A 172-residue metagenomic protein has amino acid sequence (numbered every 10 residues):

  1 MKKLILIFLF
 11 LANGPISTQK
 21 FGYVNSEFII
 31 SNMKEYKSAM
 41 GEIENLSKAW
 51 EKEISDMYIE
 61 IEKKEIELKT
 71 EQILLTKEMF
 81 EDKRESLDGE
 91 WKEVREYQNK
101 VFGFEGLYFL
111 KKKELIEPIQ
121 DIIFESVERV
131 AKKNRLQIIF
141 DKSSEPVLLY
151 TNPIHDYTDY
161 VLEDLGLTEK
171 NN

Functional and structural regions predicted by a protein language model:
M1, P15-S17, A131: Short, surface-exposed loop and linker segments with low hydrophobicity and enrichment for Pro/Ser/Thr
K3-G14: Sec-dependent N-terminal signal peptides
Q19-N172: Amphipathic, charged alpha-helical segments and their helix-to-coil junctions in extracytoplasmic/peripheral assemblies
